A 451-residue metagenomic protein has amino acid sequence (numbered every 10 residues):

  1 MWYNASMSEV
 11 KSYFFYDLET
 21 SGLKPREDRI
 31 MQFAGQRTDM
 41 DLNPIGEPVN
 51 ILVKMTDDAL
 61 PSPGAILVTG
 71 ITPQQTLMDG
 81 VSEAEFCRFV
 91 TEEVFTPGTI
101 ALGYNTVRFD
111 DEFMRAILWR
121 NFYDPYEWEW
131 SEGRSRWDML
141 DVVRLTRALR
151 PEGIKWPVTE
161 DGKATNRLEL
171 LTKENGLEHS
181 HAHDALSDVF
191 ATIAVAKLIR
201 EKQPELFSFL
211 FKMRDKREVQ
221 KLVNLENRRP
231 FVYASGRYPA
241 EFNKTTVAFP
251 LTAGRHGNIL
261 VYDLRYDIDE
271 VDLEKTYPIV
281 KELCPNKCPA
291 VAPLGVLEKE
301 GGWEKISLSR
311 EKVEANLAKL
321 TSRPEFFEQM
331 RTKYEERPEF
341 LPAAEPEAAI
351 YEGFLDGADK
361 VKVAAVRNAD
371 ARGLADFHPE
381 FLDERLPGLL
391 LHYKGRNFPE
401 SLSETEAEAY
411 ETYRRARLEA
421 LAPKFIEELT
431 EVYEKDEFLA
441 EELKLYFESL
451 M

Functional and structural regions predicted by a protein language model:
W2-G46: Entry/capping segment at the start of metal-dependent catalytic domains with acidic active-site entry clusters
S8-E9, V94-T96, G254-R255: Flexible, charged surface loops at secondary-structure boundaries
S21-L23, T76, A182: Short strand->helix junction
D28-F33, R37-I71, E92-P204, L210-M213 (+4 more regions): Metal-dependent phosphoesterase core characteristic of DEDDh/y 3'-5' exonuclease domains
T69-F89, E93: Metal-dependent phosphoesterase signature
E201, K212-C284: Acidic catalytic cores of enzymes that act on phosphate-bearing nucleotides/polynucleotides
A253-L418: Long, charge-rich C-terminal accessory regions
L402, E406-M451: C-terminal non-catalytic accessory extensions
